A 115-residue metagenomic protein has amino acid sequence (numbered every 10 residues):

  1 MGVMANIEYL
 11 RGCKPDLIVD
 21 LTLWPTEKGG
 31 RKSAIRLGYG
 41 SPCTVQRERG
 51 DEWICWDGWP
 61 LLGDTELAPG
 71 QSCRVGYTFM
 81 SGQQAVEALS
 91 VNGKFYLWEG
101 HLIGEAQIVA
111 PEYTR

Functional and structural regions predicted by a protein language model:
G2-R115: C-terminal effector/interaction modules appended to NTPase cores
